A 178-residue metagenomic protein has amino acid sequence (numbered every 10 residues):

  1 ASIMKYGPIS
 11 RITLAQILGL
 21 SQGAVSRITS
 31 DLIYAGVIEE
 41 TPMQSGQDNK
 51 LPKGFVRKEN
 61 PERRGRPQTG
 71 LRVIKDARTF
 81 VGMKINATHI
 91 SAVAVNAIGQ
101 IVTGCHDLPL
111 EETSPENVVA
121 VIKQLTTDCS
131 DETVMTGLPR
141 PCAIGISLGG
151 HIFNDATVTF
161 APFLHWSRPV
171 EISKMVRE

Functional and structural regions predicted by a protein language model:
A1-L71: Nucleotide/phosphate-binding catalytic cleft detector across ATP-hydrolyzing and phosphate-transferring enzymes
R11, I74, L108-E111: A short, mixed-charge helix-start or loop-turn motif at secondary-structure junctions
A24, M83, G150-H151: Gly/Ser/Thr-rich helix-start
R64-T103: Gly/Thr-rich phosphate-binding beta-strand-loop-beta motif of the actin/hexokinase/Hsp70
I101-E178: Glycine-rich phosphate-binding loop and adjoining helix at the ATP-binding site of ATP-dependent phosphoryl-transfer
